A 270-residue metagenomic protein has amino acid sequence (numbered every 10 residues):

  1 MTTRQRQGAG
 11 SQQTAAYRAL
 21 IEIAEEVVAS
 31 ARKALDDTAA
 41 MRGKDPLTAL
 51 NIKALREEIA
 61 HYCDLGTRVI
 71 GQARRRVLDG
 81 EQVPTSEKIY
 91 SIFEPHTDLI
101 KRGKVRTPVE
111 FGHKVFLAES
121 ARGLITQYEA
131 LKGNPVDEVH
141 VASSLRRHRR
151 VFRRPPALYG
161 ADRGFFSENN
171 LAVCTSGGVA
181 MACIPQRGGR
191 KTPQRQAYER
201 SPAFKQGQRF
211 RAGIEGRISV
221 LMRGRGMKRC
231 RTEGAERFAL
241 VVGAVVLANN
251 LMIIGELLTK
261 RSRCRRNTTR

Functional and structural regions predicted by a protein language model:
M1-A157, R163, V173: Polybasic low-complexity intrinsically disordered regions
I59-D64, A73, P202-R270: Basic, amphipathic alpha-helical segments enriched in Lys/Arg and hydrophobic/aromatic residues
E87, G112-K114, P156, S176-G178 (+3 more regions): Active-site lining segments that contact anionic ligands and/or coordinate catalytic metals
V115, V139-S143, E168, A212 (+2 more regions): Feature representing long, continuous alpha-helical segments
R122, A130, R146-R153, G164 (+5 more regions): Hydrophobic alpha-helix feature that most strongly marks membrane-spanning transmembrane helices and their immediate
V136-A142, Q194, R266-T268: A short, polar/proline- and glycine-enriched secondary-structure boundary/capping micro-motif
R154-G160, A182-C183, E256, R263: Acidic/polar loop patches that form or flank catalytic/metal-binding clefts of enzymes that bind anionic ligands
R163-G234: Helix-centered, glycine/charged polyanion-binding patches within enzymatic domains that contact phosphate-containing
